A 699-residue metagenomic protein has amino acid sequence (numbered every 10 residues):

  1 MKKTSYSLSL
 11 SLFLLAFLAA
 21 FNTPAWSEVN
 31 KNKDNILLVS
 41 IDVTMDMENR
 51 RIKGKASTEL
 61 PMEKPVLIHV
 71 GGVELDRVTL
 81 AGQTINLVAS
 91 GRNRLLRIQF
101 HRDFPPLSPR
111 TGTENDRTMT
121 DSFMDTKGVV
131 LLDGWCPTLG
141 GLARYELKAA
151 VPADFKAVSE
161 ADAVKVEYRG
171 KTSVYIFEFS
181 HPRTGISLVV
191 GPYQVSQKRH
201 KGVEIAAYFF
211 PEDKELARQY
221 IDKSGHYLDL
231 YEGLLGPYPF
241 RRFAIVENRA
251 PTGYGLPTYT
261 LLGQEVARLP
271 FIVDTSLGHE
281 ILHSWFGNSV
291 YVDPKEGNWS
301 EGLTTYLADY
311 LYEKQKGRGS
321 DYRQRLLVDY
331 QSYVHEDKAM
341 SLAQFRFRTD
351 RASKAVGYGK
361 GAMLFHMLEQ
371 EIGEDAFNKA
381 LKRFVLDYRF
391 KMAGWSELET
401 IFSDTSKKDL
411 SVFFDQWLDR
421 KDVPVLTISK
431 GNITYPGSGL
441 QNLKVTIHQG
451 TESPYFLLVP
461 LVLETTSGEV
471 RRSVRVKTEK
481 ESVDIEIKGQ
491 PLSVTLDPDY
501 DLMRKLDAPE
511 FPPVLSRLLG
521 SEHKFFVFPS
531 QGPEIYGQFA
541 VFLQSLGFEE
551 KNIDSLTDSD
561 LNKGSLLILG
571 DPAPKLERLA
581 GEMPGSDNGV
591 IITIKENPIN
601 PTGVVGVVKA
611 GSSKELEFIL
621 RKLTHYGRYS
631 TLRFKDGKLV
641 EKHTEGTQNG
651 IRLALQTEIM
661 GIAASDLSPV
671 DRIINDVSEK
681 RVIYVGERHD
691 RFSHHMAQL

Functional and structural regions predicted by a protein language model:
F21-K53, L410-Q416, P424: N-terminal, polar/Ser/Thr-rich
A56, L147, I176, Y193-W299 (+5 more regions): Juxtacatalytic substrate-recognition/specificity segment
P65-I68, E74-L80, L410-S411, P424-D497: Beta-strand-rich binding/interaction modules
F100-Y193: Extended, low-hydrophobicity, Ser/Thr/Pro/Gly-biased non-transmembrane segments
F271, K295, E301-M367, E371-I372 (+1 more regions): Acidic/His/Gly-enriched intrinsically disordered linker/tail segments that often contain short helix/coil "MoRF-like"
K354-Q441: Amphipathic alpha-helical substructures
P512-I662: Solvent-exposed alpha-helical segments and adjacent loops that form catalytic or protein-interaction surfaces
L655-L699: Structured catalytic-domain cores with a bias toward divalent-metal coordination
